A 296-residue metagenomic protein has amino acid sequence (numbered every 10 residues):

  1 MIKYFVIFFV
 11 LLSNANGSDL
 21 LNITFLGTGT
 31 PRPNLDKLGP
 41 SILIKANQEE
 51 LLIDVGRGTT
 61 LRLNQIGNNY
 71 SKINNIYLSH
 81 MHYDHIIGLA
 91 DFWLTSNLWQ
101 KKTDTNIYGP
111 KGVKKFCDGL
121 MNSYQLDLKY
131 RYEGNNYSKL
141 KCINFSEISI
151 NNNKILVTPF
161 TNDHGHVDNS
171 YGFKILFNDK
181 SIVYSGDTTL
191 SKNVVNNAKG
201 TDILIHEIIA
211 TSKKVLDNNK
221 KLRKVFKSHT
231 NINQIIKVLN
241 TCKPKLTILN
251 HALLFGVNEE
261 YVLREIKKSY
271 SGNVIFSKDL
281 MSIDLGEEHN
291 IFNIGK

Functional and structural regions predicted by a protein language model:
Y4-S13: Sec-dependent N-terminal signal peptides
V6, M121-L128, I209-V215: Short regulatory "switch" loops immediately downstream of catalytic or recognition motifs within protein catalytic
G17-V183, V194, Y261-G295: Binuclear metal-dependent hydrolase catalytic cores
G172, S181, T189-M281: Cap/insert and terminal regions of metallo-dependent hydrolase folds
